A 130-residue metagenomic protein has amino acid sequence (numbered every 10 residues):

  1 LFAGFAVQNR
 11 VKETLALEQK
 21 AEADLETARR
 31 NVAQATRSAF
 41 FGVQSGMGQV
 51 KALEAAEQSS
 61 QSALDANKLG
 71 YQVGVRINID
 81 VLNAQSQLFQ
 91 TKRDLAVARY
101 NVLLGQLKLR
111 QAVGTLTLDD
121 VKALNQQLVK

Functional and structural regions predicted by a protein language model:
L1-D65, V75, Y100: Sec/SRP-type N-terminal targeting helices
Q8, N78, L118: Short, electropositive, low-hydrophobicity segments enriched in small/polar residues
R29, T36, L88, Q127-L128: Short secondary-structure boundary/hinge segments and terminal tails
V32, D94-K130: Acidic, low-complexity, intrinsically disordered peripheral segments
G48-V97, R110-Q111: Charged, solvent-exposed structural "stalk/scaffold" segments of large extracytoplasmic/peripheral assemblies
